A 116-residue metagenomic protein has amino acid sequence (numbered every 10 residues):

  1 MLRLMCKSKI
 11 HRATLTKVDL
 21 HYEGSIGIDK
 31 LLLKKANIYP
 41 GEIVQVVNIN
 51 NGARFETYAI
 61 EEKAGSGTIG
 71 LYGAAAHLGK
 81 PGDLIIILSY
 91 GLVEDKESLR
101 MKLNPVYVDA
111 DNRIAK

Functional and structural regions predicted by a protein language model:
R3-M5, L15-T16, L20-L99, A110-D111: Compact, glycine-rich, soluble single-domain proteins
N104-P105, A110-K116: Short, glycine/charged-enriched hinge/interface segments at domain edges or termini
